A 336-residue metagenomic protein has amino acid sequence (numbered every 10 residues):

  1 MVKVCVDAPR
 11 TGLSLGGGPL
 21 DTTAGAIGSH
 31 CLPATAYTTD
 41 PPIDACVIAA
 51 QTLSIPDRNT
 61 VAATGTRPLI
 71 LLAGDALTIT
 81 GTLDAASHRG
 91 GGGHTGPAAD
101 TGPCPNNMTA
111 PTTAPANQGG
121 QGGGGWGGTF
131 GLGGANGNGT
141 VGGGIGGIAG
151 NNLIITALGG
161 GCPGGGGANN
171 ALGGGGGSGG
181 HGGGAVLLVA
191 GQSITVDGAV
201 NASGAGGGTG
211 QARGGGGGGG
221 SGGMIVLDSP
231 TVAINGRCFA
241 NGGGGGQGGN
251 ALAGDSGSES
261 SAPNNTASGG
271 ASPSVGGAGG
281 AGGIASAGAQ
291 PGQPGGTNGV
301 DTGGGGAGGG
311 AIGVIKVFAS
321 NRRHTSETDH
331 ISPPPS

Functional and structural regions predicted by a protein language model:
M1-A45, T52, R67, A76-G313: Glycine-centric low-complexity/flexibility signal
D57-T60, G81-L83, G198, G236 (+1 more regions): Small-residue (G/S/T/A) turn/hinge positions that recur once per unit in extracellular repeat modules
C238, G304-S336: Leucine-rich solenoid repeat scaffolds
